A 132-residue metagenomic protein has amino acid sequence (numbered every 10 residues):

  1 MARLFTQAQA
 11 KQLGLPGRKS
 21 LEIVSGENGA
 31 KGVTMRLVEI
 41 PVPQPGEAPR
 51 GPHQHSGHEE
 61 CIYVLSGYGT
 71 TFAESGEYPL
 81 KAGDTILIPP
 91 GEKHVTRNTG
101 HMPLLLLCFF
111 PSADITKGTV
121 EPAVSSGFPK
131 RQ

Functional and structural regions predicted by a protein language model:
M1-M35, G51, K117-Q132: A short, N-terminal "cap"/entry segment at the start of jelly-roll beta-barrel domains of the cupin/DSBH fold
E22, M35-E39, C61, E77 (+1 more regions): Conserved hydrophobic/aromatic beta-strand scaffold that supports enzyme active sites
G26-G29, T85, T99: Short polar/acidic secondary-structure junctions
N28-K31, I40-G46, Y68, S112-T116: Short, charged/polar surface micro-motifs in flexible loops or helix N-caps
G32-T34, H58, P103-L104: A structure-centric signal for secondary-structure junctions around beta-strands
R36-S56: Conserved short histidine dyad/triad with adjacent acidic residue
E47-P49, S56-A82, P89-E92, R97: A short beta-strand-loop-beta hairpin characteristic of the jelly-roll/cupin
T70, P90-T116: Ligand-binding loop in jelly-roll beta-barrel domains
